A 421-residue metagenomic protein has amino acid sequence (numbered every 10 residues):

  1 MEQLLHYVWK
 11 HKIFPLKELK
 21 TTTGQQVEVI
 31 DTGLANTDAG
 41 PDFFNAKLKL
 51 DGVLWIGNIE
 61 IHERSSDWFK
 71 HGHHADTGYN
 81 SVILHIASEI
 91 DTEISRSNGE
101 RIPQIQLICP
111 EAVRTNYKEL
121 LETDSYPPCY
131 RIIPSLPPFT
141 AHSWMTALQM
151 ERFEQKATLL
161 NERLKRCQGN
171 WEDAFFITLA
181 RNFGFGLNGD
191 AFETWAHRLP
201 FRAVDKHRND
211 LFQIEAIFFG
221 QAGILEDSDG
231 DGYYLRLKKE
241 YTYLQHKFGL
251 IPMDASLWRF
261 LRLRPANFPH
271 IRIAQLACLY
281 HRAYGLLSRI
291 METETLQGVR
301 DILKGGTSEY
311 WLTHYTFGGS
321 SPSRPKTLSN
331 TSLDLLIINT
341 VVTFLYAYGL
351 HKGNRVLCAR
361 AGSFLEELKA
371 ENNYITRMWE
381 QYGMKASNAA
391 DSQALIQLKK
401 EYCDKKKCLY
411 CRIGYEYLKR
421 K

Functional and structural regions predicted by a protein language model:
M1-H6: N-terminal "leader" segments that precede or initiate the main folded domain
Y7-S66: N-terminal ordered "arm"
A39, D76, C411: Short, structured segments at the rim of ligand-binding sites
D42, A46-E93, N98: A broadly used, surface-exposed interaction patch
S65-D67, E89-T92, E111-V113, F185 (+2 more regions): Short loop/turn segments at secondary-structure transitions that flank enzyme active sites
N80-V82, I86-S143: Compact, glycine/acidic-enriched structural inserts
L148-A394, K407: Hydrophobic, aromatic-lined core segments that form the binding pocket/scaffold for planar heteroaromatic ligands
Q393-K421: Cysteine-cluster motifs in flexible loop/terminal segments that predominantly coordinate metals
